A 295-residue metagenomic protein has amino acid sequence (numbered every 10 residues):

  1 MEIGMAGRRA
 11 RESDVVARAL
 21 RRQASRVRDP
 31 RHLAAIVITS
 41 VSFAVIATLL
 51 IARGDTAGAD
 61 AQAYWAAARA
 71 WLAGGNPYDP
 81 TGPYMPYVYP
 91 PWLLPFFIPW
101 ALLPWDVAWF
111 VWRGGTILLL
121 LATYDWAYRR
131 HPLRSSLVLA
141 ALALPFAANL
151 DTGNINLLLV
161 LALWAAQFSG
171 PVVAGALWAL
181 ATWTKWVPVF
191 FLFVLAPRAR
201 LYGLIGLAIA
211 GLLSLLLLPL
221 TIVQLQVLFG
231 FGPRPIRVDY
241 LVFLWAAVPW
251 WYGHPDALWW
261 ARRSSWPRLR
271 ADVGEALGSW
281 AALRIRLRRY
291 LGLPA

Functional and structural regions predicted by a protein language model:
E2-A174, P197-A295: Primarily membrane-embedded glycan-assembly and transfer machineries that use lipid-linked glycans
V172-A196: Membrane-interface alpha helices of multi-pass inner-membrane proteins
